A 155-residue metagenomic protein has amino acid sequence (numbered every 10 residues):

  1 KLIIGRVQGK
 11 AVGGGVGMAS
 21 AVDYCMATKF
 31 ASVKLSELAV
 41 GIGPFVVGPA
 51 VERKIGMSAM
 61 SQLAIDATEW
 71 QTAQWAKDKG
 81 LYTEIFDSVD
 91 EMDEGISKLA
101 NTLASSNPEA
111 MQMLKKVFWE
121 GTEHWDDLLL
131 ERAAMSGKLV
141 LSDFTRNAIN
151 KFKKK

Functional and structural regions predicted by a protein language model:
K1-N107: Crotonase-fold acyl-CoA enzyme core
A67-Q74, V89-D90, E94-K155: C-terminal alpha-helix plus adjacent terminal tail
